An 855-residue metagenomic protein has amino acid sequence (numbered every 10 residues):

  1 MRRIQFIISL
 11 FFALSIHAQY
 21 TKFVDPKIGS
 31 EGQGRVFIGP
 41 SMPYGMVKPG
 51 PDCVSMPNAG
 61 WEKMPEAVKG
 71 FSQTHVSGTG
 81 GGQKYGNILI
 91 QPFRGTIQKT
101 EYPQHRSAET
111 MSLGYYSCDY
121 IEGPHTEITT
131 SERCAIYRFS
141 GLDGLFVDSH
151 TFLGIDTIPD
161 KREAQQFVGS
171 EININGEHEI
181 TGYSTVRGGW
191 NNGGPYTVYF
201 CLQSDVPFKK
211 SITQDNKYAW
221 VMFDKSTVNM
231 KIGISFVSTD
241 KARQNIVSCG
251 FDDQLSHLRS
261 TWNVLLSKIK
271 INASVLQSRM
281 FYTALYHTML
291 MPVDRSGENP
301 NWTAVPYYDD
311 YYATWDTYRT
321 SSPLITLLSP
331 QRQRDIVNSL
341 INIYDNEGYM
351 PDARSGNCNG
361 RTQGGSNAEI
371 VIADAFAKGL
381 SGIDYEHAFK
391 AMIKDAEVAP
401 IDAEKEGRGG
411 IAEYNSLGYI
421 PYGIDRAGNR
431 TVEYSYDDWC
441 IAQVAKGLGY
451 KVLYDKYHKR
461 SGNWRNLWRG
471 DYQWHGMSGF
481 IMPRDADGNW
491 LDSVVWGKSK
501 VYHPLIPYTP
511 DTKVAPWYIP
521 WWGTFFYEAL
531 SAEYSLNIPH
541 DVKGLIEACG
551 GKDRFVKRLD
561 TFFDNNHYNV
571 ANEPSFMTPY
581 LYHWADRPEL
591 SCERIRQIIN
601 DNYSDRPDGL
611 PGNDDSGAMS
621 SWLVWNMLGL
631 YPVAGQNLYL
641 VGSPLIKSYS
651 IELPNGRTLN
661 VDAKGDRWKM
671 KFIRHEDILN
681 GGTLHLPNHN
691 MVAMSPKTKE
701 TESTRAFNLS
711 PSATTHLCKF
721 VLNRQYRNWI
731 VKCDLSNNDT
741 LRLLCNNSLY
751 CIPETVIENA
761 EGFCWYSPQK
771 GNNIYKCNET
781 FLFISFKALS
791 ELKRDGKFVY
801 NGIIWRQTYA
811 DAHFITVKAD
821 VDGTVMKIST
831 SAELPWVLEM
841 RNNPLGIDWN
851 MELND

Functional and structural regions predicted by a protein language model:
M1-Q19: Bacterial Sec-dependent N-terminal signal peptides
Q19-I370, F376-V432, C440-K451, D455-N466 (+9 more regions): Accessory carbohydrate-recognition regions in carbohydrate-active enzymes
T110-G114, M477, G642-S648, K664-R667 (+5 more regions): A short, compositionally biased
Y116-C118, S648-E652, D666-F672, H716-C718 (+3 more regions): Short polybasic amphipathic segments
S321-L324, V542, L623, K671 (+2 more regions): Active-site scaffold segments
D437: ATP-dependent phospho-/nucleotidyl transfer catalytic cores
M691-D855: Acidic, serine/threonine-rich low-complexity disordered tracts
